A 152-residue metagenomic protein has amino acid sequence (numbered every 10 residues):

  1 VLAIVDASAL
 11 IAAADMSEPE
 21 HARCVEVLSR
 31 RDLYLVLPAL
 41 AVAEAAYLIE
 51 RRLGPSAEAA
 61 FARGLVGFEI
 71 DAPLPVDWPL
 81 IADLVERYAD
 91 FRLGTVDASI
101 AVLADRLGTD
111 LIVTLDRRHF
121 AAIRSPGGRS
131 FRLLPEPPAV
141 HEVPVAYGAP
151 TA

Functional and structural regions predicted by a protein language model:
V1-L37, E50-A60, P126-G127, P138-T151: Short, well-structured N-terminal submotif of metal-dependent ribonuclease cores
A7, A39, V96-A98: Conserved glycosyltransferase catalytic-site signature
M16, G67-Y88: Acidic catalytic patch
R31-L35, G67-E69, R106-L111: Short active-site oxyanion
V36-L37, A72, T95, T114: Short beta-strand scaffold positions
A41, D77, S99-I100, H119-F120: Alpha-helix capping/helix-boundary segments
A45, A104-D105: Hydrophobic residues within well-ordered alpha-helices
D105-A152: Acidic, PIN/NYN-like endoribonuclease modules and their adjacent C-terminal/linker elements
